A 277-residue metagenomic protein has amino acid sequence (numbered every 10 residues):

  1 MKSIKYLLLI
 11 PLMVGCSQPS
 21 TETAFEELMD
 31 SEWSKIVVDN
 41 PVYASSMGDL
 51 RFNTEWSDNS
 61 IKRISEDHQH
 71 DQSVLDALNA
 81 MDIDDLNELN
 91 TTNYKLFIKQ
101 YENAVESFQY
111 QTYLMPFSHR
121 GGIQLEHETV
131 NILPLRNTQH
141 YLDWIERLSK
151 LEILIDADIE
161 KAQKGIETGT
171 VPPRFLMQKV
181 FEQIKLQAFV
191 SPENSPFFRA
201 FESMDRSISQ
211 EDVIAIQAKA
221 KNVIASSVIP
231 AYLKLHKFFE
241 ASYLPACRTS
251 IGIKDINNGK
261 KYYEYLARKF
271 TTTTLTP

Functional and structural regions predicted by a protein language model:
K2-L9: Sec-dependent signal peptide recognition, specifically the positively charged N-region followed immediately by
C16-P277: N-terminal maturation segment of proteins
